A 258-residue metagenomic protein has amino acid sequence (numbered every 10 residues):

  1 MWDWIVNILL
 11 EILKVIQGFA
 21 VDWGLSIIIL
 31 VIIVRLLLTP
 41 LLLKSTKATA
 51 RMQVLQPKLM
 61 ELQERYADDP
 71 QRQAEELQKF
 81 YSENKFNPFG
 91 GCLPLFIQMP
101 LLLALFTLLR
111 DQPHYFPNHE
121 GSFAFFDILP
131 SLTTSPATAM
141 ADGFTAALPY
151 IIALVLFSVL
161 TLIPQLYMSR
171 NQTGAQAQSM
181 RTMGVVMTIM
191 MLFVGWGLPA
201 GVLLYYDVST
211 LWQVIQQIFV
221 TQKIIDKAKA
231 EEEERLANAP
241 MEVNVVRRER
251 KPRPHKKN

Functional and structural regions predicted by a protein language model:
M1-N258: Helix-loop-helix
